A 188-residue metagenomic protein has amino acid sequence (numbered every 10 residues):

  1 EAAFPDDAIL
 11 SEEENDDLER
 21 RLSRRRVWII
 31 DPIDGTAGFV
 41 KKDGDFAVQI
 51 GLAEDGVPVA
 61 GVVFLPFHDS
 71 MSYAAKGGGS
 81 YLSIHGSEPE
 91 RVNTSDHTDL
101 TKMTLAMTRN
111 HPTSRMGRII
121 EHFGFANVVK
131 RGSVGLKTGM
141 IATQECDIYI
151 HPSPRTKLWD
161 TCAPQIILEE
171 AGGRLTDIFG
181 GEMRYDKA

Functional and structural regions predicted by a protein language model:
E1-I33, R115-H122: N-terminal subdomain of lithium-sensitive/metallo-dependent phosphomonoesterases centered on the IMPase/IPPase/PAP
A8, A60, D147-I148: Short, Asp-centered acidic motifs that coordinate Mg2+ and/or phosphate in catalytic or ligand-binding sites
I9, T36, L65, A74 (+3 more regions): Residue-level signal for inorganic ion chemistry
I9-E14, G86-E88, G181: Short gly/ser/thr-rich secondary-structure transition/capping motifs
E13, P32-G35, P66, T138 (+2 more regions): Generic detector of well-ordered alpha-helical packing
E14-L22, G38, M140, F179-G181: Conserved PLP phosphate-binding loop immediately N-terminal to the Schiff-base lysine helix in PLP-dependent enzymes
R21-Y81: DPxDG-like acidic metal-binding loop motif
N93-A188: An extended, acidic
